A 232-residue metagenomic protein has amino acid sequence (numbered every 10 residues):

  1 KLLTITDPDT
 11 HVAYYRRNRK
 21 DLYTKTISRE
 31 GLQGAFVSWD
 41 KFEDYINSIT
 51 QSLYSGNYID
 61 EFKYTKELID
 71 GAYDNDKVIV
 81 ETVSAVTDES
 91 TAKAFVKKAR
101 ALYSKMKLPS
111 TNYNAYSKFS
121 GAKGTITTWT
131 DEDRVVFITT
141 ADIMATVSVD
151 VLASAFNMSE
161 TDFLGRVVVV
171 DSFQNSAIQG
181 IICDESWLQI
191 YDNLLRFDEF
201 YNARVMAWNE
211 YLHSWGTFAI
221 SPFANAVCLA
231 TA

Functional and structural regions predicted by a protein language model:
K1-D9: An N-terminal, globular interaction/scaffold subdomain
H11-V78, E210: Long, contiguous amphipathic alpha-helices that act as assembly "spine/axial" helices in icosahedral shell and virion
R29, T82, V170-S172: Surface-exposed beta-strand edges and flanking loops
V37, Q51-Y54, Y58, A101-S104 (+2 more regions): Generic surface-pattern signal
E61, T65, I69, T111 (+4 more regions): Generic preference for flexible, low-structure residues
D76-R166: Extended, solvent-exposed, turn-rich assembly/linker loops in the middle of proteins
A153-A232: Extended, compositionally biased alpha-helical segments that mediate assembly or anchoring
